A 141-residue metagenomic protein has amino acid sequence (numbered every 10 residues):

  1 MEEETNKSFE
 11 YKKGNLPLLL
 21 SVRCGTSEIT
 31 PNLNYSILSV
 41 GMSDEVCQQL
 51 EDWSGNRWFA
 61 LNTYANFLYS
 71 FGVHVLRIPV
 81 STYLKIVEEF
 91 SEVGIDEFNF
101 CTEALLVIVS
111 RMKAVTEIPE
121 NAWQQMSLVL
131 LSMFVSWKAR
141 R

Functional and structural regions predicted by a protein language model:
M1-R141: Nucleotide/phosphate-binding sheet-loop regions of phosphoryl- and nucleotidyl-transfer enzymes
